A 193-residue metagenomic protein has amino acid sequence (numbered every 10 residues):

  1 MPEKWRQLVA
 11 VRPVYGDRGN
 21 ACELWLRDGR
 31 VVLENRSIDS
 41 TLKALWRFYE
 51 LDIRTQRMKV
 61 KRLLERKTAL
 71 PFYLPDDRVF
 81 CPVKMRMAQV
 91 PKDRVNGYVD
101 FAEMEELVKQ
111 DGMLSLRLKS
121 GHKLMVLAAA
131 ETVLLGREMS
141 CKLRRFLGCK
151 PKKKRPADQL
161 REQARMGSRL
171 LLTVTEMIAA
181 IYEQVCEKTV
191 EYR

Functional and structural regions predicted by a protein language model:
M1-Y98, E103-R193: Eukaryotic intrinsically disordered, low-complexity regulatory linkers and tails enriched in Ser/Thr/Pro
